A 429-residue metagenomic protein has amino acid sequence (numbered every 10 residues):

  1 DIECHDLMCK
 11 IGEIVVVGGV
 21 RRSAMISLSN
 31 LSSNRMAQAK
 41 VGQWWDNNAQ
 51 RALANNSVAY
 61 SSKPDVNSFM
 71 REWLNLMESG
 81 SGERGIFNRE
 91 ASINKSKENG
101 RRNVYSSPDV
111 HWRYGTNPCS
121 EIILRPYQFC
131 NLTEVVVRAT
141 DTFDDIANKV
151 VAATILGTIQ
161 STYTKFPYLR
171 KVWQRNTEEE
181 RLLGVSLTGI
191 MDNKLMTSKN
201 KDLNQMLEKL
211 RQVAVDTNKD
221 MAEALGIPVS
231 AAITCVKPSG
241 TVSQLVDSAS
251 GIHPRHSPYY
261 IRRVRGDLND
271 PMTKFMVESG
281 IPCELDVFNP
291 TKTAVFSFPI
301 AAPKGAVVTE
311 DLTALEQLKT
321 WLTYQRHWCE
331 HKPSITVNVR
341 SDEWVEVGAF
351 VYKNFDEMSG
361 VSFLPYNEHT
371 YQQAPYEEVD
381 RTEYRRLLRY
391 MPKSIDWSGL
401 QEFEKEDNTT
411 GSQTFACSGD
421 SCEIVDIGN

Functional and structural regions predicted by a protein language model:
D1-V137, D141: Active-site cavity-forming subdomains of large catalytic enzyme subunits
E3-C4, H111, E121-Q128, R175-S186 (+4 more regions): Secondary-structure capping and boundary motifs in well-ordered enzyme cores
H5-V17, I155-T164, N176-N193, V236-V242: Core structural elements
E13-A24, S79-I86, D141, I159-R170 (+5 more regions): Intrinsically disordered or highly flexible coil/loop and linker segments, enriched in small and charged/polar residues
G19-K63, T164-Q174, G189-P238: Internal maturation/activation junctions in enzymes
L76-E78, E98-L169, E179, P238 (+1 more regions): Catalytic alpha/beta core of large soluble enzyme barrels
N408-N429: Short acidic, low-complexity intrinsically disordered linear motifs used for protein-protein interactions
